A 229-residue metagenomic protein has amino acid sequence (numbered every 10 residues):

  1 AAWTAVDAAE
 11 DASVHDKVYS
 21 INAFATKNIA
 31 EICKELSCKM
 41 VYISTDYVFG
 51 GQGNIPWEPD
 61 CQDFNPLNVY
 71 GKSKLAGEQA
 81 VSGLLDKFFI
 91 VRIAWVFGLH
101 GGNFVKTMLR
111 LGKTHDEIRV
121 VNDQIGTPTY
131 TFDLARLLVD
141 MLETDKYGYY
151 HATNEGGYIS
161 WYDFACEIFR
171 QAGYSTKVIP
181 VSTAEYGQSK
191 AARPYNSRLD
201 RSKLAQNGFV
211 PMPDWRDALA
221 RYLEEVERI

Functional and structural regions predicted by a protein language model:
A1-I21, K34: NAD(P)H-binding glycine-rich loop region in Rossmannoid oxidoreductase-like domains and their noncatalytic homologs
V6, Y42-P56, V69-L75, V96-G102: Conserved catalytic-site region of short-chain dehydrogenase/reductase
A12, K17-N28, F64, K72-S73: Glycine-rich NAD(P)-binding loop of the Rossmann-fold in SDR/ketoreductase-type enzymes
F24-L67: Conserved Rossmann-fold NAD(P)-dependent oxidoreductase catalytic core, especially the SDR/UDP-sugar
A25-N28, K39, G71, A76-G77 (+1 more regions): Conserved cofactor-binding/catalytic machinery of classical short-chain dehydrogenase/reductase
Q79-G126, F132-D133, D140: NAD(P)-dependent short-chain dehydrogenase/reductase
L137, T144-S189, W215: Mid/C-terminal beta-alpha module of Rossmann-like enzyme folds, strongest in SDR-family dehydrogenases/epimerases
S160-C166, S182-Y222, V226-I229: Conserved C-terminal active-site "lid" loop/helix of NAD(P)H-dependent oxidoreductases that clamps the redox cofactor
